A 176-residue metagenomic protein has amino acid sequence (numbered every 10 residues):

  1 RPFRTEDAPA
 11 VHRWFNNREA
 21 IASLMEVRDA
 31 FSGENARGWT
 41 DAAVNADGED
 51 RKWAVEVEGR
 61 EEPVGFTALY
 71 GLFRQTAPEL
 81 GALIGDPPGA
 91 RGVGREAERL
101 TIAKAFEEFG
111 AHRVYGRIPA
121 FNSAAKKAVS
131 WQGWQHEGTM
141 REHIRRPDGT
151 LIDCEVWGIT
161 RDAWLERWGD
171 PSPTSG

Functional and structural regions predicted by a protein language model:
P2-A8, R13-N17, K52, E56-G176: Acyl-donor (CoA/ACP) binding surface of acyl/acetyltransferases
T5, A30-E34, E49: Generic alpha-helical scaffold signal
R18-E19, A43-D47, R161: A general structural signal marking secondary-structure boundaries and capping sites
E19-D41: Conserved GNAT-fold acetyl-CoA-binding loop/helix
T40-A54: A short helix-loop-beta-strand connector motif used in the catalytic cores of GNAT acetyltransferases and, in some
